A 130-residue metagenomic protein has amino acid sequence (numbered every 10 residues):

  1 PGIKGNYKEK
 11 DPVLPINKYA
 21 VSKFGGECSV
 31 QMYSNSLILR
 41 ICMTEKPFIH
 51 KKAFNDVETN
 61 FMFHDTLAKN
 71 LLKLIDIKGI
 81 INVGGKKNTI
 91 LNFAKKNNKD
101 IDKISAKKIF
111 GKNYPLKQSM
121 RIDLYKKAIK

Functional and structural regions predicted by a protein language model:
P1-I16: Active-site "gating" loop of Rossmann-like NAD(P)-dependent oxidoreductase/epimerase domains
P1-K4, F48-I49, N92-A94: Short glycine-/acidic-enriched loop or helix-start segments at secondary-structure transitions that form or flank
L14-C42: Active-site Tyr-X1-5-Lys
G25-S29, F54, T66-K73, N82 (+3 more regions): Alpha-helical elements of Rossmann-like donor-binding domains used by nucleotide-donor carbohydrate transfer enzymes
I41-D76: Substrate-positioning beta->alpha
F61-M62, N88, M120: Residue-level signal for the nucleotide or nucleotide-sugar donor/cofactor binding architecture
N70, L74-K117: Mid/C-terminal beta-alpha module of Rossmann-like enzyme folds, strongest in SDR-family dehydrogenases/epimerases
M120-K130: Amphipathic terminal alpha-helices
